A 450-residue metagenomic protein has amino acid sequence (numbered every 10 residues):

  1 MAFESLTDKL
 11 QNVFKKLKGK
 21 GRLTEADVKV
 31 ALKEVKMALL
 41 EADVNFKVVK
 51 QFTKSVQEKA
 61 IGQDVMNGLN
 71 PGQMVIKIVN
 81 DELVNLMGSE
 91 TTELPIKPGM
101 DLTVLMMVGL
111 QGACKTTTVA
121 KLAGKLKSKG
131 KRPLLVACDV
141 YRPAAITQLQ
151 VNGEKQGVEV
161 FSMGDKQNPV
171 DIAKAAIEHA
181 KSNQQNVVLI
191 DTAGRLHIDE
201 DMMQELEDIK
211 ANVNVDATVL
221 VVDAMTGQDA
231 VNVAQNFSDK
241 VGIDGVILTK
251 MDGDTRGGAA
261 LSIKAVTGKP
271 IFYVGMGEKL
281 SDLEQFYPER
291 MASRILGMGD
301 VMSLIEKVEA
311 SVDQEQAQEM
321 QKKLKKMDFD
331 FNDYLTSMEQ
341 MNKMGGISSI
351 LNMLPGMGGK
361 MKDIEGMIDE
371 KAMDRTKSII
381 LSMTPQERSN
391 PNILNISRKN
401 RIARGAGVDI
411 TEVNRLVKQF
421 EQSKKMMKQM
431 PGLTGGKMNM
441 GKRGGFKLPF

Functional and structural regions predicted by a protein language model:
F3-K20, R290-F450: Long amphipathic alpha-helical segments used for membrane anchoring, targeting, substrate engagement, or oligomerization
S5, K20, D27, E93-G99 (+15 more regions): Replace "in large, NTP-powered and nucleic-acid-processing enzymes" with "in large, NTP-powered factors and other
L6, N12-C138, A145-D165, A173-T192: Primarily NTPase-proximal linker/entry elements flanking Walker-type ATP/GTP-binding cores
L17, D43, V79, L110 (+9 more regions): Residue-level signature of catalytic and energy-coupling elements of molecular machines, predominantly ATP/GTP-dependent
N45, Q111, V136-Y141, M163-D165 (+5 more regions): G-domain G4 guanine-recognition motif of GTPases
K129-L134, Q156-V160, V188, V213-T218 (+2 more regions): Short, surface-exposed connector motifs at secondary-structure boundaries
P143-L149, A230-V233: Short, glycine/polar-rich helix-capping loops at beta-to-alpha or helix-loop-helix junctions that flank or form
A173-I177, K181, Q185, H197 (+2 more regions): Conserved phosphate-handling catalytic cores of large alpha/beta enzymes
